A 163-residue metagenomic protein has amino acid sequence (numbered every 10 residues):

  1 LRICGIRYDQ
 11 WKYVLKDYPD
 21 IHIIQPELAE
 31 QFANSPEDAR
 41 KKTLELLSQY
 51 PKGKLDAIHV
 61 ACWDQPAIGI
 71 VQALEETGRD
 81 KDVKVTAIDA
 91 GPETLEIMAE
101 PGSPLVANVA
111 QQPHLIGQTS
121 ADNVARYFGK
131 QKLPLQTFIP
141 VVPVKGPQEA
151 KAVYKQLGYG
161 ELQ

Functional and structural regions predicted by a protein language model:
L1-D9: Glycine- and acidic-residue-enriched helix-capping/strand-helix junction motifs
R2-I3, S35, I116: Secondary-structure boundary/capping motif
W11, Q31-I97: Hydrophobic alpha-helical
K12-P36: Short beta-strand elements in bilobed, periplasmic/extracellular small-molecule ligand-binding domains
L15, Q112-Q163: Hinge/cleft segment of the Venus flytrap/periplasmic-binding protein
Y18-I24, K52-A57, D80-K84, G102-V106: Loop/turn elements at helix/coil->beta-strand transitions in domains of secreted/extracellular proteins
T94-M98, G117-S120: Short, charged, surface-exposed secondary-structure boundary motifs
E100-H114: Short beta-strand elements at the ligand-binding edges of bilobed clamshell
